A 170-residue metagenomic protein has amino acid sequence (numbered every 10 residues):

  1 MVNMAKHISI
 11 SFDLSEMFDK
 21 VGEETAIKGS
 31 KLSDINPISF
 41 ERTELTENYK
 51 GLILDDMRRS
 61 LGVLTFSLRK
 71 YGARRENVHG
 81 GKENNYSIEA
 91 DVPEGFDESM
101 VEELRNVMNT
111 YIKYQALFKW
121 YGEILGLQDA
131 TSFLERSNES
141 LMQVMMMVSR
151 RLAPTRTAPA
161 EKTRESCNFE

Functional and structural regions predicted by a protein language model:
M1-V101, M146-P154, A160-E170: Conserved short "hinge" loops at termini or chain/domain junctions
I38-E41, A116, Y121: Short helix/strand-capping connector loops at secondary-structure junctions
L52, M108-N109, D129: Generic detector of ordered secondary-structure context
R105-K119: Elongated alpha-helical scaffolds
L127-P159: Preference for long, well-ordered alpha-helical segments
